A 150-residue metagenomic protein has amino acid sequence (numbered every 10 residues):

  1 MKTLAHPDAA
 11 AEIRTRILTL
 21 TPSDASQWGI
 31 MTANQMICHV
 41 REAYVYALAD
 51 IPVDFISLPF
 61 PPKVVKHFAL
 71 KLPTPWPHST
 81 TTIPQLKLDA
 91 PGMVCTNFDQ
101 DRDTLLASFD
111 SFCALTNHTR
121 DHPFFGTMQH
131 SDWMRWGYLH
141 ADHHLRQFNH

Functional and structural regions predicted by a protein language model:
M1-P7, I17-L18, A25-W28, P77 (+4 more regions): Globin-like tetrapyrrole-binding proteins
A11, R102, T119-D121: A short alpha-helix capping/helix-coil boundary motif
E12, H39, T104: Charged catalytic carboxylate motif
E12-S23, V45: Short amphipathic alpha-helical segments and their helix-coil junctions
S23-K71, S111, L115, T119-H150: Short, contiguous alpha-helical
A49-T104, F112: Short, helix-capping/interhelical loops that line the mouth of catalytic, cofactor-, or ligand-binding pockets
